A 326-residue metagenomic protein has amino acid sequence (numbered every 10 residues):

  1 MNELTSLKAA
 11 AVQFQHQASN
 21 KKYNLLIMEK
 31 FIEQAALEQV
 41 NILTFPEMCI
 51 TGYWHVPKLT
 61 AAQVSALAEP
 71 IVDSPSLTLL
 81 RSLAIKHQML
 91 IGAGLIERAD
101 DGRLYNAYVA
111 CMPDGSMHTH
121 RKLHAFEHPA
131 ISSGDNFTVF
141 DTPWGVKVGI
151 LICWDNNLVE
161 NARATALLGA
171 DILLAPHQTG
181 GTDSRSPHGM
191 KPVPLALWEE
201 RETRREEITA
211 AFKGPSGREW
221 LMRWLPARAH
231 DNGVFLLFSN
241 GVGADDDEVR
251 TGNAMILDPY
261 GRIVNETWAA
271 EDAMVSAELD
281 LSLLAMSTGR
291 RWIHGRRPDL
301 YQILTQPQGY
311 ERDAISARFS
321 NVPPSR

Functional and structural regions predicted by a protein language model:
M1-I42: N-terminal glycine-/serine-/threonine-rich phosphate-binding loop
N2-A9, V139-G149, A170-I172: Beta-strand-turn-beta hairpins that frame and shape the catalytic cleft of phosphate-ester-processing enzymes
A9, N24, A35-A62, A84 (+5 more regions): Active-site beta-strand/loop signature of hydrolases that rely on acidic residues for catalysis
V72-G92, K147, N156-M274: CN hydrolase (nitrilase-like) catalytic-core segments centered on the catalytic cysteine and neighboring Lys/Glu
A93-L95, N106-A110, T138, A254-I256 (+1 more regions): Short beta-strand scaffold segments in enzyme catalytic cores
N106, A110-M117, L257-N265: Short, glycine-anchored, charge-dense loop/turn motifs used at functional sites
K122-N136, E271-G289: A short, polar/charged loop-to-alpha-helix boundary motif
G149-D171, A175-H177, L284-R326: Cysteine/selenocysteine-centered motifs that mediate thiol-based redox chemistry or coordinate metal-sulfur cofactors
